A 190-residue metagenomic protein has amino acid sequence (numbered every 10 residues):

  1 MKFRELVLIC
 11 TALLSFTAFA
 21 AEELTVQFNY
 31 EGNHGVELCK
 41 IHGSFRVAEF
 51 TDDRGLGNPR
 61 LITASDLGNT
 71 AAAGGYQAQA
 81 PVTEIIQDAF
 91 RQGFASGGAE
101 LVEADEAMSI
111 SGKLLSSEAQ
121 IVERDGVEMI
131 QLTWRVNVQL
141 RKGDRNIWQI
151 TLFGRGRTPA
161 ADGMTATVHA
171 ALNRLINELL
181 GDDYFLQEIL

Functional and structural regions predicted by a protein language model:
M1-V7: Bacterial N-terminal signal peptides that target proteins for export
V7-S15: Bacterial N-terminal signal peptides
F19-E84, Y184-L190: A structural "domain/chain start" motif
A20-K40, S96-G98, D144-T151, R155-L190: C-terminal/domain-edge helix-coil "capping" segments
A21-H34, S96-I147, R157-P159: Surface-exposed short loop/turn segments
Q79-V82, E128-I130, A160, M164 (+1 more regions): Residue-level preference for long, well-ordered alpha-helices that form the structural scaffold of enzyme catalytic
T83, Q87, R91, H169-I176: Extracytoplasmic/secreted envelope proteins and their assembly/folding machinery, especially bacterial periplasmic
